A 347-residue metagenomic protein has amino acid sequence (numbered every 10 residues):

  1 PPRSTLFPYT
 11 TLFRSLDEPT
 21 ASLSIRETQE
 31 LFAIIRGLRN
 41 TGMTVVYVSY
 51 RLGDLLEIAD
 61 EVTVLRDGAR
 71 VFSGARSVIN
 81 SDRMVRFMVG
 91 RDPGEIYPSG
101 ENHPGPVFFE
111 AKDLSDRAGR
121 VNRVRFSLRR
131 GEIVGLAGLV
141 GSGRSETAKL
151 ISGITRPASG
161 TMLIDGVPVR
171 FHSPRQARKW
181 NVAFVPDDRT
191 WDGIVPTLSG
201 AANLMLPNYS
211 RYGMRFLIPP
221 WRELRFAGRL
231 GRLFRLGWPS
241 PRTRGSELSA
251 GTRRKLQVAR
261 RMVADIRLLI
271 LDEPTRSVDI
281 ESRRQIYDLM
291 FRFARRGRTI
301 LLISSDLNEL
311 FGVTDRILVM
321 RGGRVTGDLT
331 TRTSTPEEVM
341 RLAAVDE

Functional and structural regions predicted by a protein language model:
P1, T5-L12: Short, small-residue-biased leader/transition segments that mark boundaries at the very start of proteins
T10-E347: Glycine-rich phosphate-binding loops of nucleotide-dependent enzymes
